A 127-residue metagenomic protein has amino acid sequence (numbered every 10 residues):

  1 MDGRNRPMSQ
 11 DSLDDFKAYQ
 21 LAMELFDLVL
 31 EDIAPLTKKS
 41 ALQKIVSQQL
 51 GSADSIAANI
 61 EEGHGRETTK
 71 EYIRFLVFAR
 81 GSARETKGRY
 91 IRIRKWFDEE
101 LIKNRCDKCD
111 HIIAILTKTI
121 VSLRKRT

Functional and structural regions predicted by a protein language model:
M1-T127: Amphipathic alpha-helical assembly/interaction segments
